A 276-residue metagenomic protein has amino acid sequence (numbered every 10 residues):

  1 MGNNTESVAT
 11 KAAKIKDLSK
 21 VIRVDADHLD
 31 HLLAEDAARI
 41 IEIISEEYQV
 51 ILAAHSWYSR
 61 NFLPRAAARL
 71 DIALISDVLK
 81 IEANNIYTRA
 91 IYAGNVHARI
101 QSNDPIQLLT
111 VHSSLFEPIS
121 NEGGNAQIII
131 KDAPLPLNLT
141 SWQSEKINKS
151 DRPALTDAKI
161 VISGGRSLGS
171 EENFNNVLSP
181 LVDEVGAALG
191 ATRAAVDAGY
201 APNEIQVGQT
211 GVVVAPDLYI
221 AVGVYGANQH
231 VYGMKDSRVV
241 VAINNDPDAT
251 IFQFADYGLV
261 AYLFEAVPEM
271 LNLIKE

Functional and structural regions predicted by a protein language model:
M1-E276: N-terminal glycine-rich FAD/FM-binding segment characteristic of electron-transfer flavoproteins
